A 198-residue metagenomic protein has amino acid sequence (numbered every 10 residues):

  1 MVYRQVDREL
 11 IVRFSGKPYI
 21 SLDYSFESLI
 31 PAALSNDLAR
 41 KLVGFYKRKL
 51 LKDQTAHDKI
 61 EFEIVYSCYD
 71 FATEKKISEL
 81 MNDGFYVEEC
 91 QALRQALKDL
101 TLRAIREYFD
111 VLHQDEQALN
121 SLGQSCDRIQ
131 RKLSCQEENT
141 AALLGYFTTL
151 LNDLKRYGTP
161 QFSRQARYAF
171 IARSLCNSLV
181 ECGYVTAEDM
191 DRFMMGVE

Functional and structural regions predicted by a protein language model:
M1-E198: Hydrophobic beta/alpha structural segments that scaffold and line small-molecule/cofactor pockets of phosphate-handling
